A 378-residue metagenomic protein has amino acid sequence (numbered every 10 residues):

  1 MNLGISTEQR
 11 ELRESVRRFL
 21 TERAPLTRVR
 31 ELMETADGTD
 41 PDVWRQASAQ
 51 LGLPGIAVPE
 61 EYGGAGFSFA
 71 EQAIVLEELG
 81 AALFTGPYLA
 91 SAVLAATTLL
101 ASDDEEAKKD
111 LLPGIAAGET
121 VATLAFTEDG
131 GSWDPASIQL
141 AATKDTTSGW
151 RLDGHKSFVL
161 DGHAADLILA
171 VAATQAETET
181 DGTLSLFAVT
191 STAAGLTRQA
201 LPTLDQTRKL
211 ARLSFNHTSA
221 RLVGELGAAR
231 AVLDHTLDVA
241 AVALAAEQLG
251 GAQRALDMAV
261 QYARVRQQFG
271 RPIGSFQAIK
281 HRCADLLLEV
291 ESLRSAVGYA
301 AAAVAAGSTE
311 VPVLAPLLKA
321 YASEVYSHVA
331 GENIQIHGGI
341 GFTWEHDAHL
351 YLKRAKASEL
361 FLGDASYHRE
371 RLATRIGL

Functional and structural regions predicted by a protein language model:
M1-A82, S102-E105, G114, G118 (+3 more regions): Alpha-helical interface subdomain recognition
L79, S102-D104, D145-S148, A173-E177 (+2 more regions): Short loop segments at secondary-structure junctions
G86-E106: N-terminal glycine-rich flavin-associated loop
A95, T120, D134-I138, H163-D166 (+6 more regions): A generic structural signal for well-ordered coil/turn residues at beta-strand boundaries that shape enzyme active-site
D110-P113, G130, Q139-A141, K156-L160 (+3 more regions): A generic local secondary-structure boundary/capping motif
G118-E128: A short, Trp-centered hydrophobic/proline-enriched beta-strand micro-motif
A125, D153-L196: A short core secondary-structure module
W133, S137-Q139, F158-V159, T190-E225: Flexible, small-/acidic-enriched active-site or ligand-binding loops
